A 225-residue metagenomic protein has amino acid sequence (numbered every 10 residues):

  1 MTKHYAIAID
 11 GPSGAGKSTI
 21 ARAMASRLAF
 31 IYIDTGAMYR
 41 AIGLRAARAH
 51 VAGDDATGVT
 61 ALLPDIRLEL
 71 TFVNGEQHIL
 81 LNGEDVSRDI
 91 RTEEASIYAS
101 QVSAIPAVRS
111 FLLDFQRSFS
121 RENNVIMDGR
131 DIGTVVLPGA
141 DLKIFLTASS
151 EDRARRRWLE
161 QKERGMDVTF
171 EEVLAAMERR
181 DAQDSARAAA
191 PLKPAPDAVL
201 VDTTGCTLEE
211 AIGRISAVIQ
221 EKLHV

Functional and structural regions predicted by a protein language model:
M1-A6: Extreme N-terminal, non-catalytic leader segments that precede Walker-type/kinase nucleotide-binding cores
I9: Hydrophobic anchor at the beta1->P-loop junction of P-loop NTPases
P12: P-loop (Walker A) phosphate-binding loop of NTP-binding proteins
K17: Conserved lysine of the Walker
I20: Hydrophobic positions on the alpha1 helix immediately C-terminal to the Walker A/P-loop
S26-R91: N-terminal phosphate/diphosphate-binding loop that engages ATP/GTP or pyrophosphate donors across diverse enzyme folds
T71, Q116-N123, I132-V135, G139 (+1 more regions): Small-molecule kinase domains that catalyze NTP-dependent phosphoryl transfer to phosphate-bearing small molecules
S87-R164: ATP-dependent NMP and nucleoside kinases share a basic, alpha-helical "lid"
